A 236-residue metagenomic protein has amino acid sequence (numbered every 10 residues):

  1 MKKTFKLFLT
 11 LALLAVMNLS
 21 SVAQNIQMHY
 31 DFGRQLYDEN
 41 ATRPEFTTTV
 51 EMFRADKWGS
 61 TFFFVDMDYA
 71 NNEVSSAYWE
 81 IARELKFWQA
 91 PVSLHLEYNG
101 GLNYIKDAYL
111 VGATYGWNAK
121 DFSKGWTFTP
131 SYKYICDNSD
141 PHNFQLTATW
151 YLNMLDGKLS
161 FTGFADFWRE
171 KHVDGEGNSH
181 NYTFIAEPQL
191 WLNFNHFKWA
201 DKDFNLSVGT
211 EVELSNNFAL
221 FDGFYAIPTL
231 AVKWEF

Functional and structural regions predicted by a protein language model:
M1-N25: Cleavable N-terminal export/targeting peptides
S20-V22, W58-S60, E84-L94, N118-T127 (+2 more regions): Short loop/turn motifs that connect adjacent beta-strands in outer-membrane beta-barrel proteins
S21-A70: Short glycine/proline- and aromatic-enriched beta-strand/turn motifs that initiate or cap beta-hairpins
Y30-R34, M67-N71, Y98-L102, W117 (+4 more regions): Transmembrane beta-strands of outer-membrane beta-barrel pores
N40-P44, D68-A77, G100-Y109, Y134-N143 (+3 more regions): Solvent-exposed loop/turn segments connecting transmembrane beta-strands in outer-membrane beta-barrel proteins
V50, I81, V111-Y115, L146-W150 (+2 more regions): Membrane-embedded beta-strands of outer-membrane beta-barrel proteins, especially the hydrophobic/small aromatic
I135-S207, E213-N217, W234-F236: Outer-membrane beta-barrel transmembrane domain signature
F224-F236: Outer-membrane beta-barrel "beta-signal"
